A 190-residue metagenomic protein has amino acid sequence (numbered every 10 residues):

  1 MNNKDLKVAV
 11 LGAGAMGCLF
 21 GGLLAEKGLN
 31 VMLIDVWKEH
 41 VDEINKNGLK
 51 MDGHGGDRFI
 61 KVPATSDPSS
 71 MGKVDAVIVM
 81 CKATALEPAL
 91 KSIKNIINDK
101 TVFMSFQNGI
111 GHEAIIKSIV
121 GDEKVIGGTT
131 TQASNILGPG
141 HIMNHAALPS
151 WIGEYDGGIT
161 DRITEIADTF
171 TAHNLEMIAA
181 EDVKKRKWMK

Functional and structural regions predicted by a protein language model:
M1-K50: NAD(P)+-binding Rossmann beta1-loop-alpha1 motif at the extreme N-terminus of oxidoreductases
D35, P68, Q107, T129 (+3 more regions): Residues at the C-termini of beta-strands that transition into short coil/loop
H40-E43, E113, T160: Short, charged/polar "capping" segments at the starts of alpha-helices and the immediately preceding loops
H54-R58, Y155: Active-site-adjacent segment of FAD-dependent monooxygenases/related oxidoreductases
R58-H141: Rossmann-like NAD(P)(H) cofactor-binding subdomain of soluble oxidoreductases
I96, I119-K124, L137-P139, M143-K190: Internal alpha-helical scaffold of NAD(P)-dependent oxidoreductase catalytic cores
